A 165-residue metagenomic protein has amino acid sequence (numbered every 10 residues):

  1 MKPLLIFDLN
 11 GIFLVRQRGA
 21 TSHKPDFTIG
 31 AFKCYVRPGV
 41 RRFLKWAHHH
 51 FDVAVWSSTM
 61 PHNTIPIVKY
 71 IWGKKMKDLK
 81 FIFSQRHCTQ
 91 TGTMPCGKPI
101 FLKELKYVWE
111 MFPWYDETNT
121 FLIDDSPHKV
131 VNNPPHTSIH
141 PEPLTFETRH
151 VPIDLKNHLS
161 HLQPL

Functional and structural regions predicted by a protein language model:
M1-C96: Alpha-helical substrate-recognition element adjacent to the catalytic core
I65-L165: C-terminal cap/substrate-recognition subdomain and adjoining C-terminal extension of metal-dependent phosphatase-like
